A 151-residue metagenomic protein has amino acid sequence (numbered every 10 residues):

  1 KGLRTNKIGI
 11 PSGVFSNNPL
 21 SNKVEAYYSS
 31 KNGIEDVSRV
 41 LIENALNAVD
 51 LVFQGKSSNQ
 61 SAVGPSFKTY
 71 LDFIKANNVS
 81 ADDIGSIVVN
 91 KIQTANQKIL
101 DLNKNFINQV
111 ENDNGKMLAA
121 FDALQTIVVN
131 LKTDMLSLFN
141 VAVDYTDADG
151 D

Functional and structural regions predicted by a protein language model:
K1-D151: Mature extracytoplasmic or organellar-lumen-exposed domains after removal of signal/transit peptides
